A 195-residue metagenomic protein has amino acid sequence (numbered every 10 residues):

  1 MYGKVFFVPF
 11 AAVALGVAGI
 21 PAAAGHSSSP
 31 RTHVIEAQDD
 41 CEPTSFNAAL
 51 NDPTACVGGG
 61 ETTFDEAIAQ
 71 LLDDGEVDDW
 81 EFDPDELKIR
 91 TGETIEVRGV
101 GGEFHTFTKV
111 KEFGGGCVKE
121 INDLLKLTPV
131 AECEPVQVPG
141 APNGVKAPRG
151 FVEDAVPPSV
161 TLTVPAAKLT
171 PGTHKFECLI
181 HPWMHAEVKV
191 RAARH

Functional and structural regions predicted by a protein language model:
M1-V8: Bacterial N-terminal signal peptides that target proteins for export
V8-A18: Bacterial N-terminal signal peptides
G19-H195: Extracytoplasmic copper-binding redox domains, predominantly the cupredoxin/blue-copper superfamily
